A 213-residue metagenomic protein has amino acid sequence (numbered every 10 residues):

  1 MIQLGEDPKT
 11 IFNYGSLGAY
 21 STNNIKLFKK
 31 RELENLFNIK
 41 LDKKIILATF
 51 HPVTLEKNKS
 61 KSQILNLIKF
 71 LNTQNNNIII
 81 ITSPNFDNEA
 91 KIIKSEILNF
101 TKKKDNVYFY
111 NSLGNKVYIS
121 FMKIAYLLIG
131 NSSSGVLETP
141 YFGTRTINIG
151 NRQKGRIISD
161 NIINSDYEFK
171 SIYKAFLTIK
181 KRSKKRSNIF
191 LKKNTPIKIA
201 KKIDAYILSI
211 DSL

Functional and structural regions predicted by a protein language model:
M1-S62: A nucleotide-sugar donor-handling region in carbohydrate enzymes
F12-Y14, F109-N111, I163-E168: Short acidic-hydrophobic, aromatic-tinged amphipathic segments that line or gate anion-handling sites
S62-N76: Short hydrophobic signal-anchor/transmembrane segments that target glycosyltransferases and glycosylation machinery
L67, I97, N115-Y118: Acidic, amphipathic alpha-helical patches
N76-S112: Catalytic donor nucleotide-activated moiety binding site of glycosyltransferases and closely related
G114-I158: A donor-sugar binding/catalytic signature common to diverse glycosyltransferases and related nucleotide-sugar
P140-K185: Nucleotide-sugar donor-binding patch of glycosyltransferase catalytic domains
K180-L213: C-terminal amphipathic helix plus adjacent low-complexity, charged tail appended to glycosyltransferase catalytic
